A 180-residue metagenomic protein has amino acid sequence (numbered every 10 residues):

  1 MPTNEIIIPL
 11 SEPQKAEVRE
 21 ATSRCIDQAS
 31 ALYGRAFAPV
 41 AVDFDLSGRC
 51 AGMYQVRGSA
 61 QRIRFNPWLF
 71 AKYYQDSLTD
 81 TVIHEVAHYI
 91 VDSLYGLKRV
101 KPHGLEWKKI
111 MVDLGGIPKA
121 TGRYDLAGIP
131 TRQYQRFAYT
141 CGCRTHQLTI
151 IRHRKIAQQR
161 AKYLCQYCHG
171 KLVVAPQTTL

Functional and structural regions predicted by a protein language model:
P2-D76, S93-L180: Metalloprotease/metallohydrolase-associated module, dominated by Zn2+-dependent proteases
D80-S93: Active-site recognition of the HExxH zinc-binding catalytic motif
